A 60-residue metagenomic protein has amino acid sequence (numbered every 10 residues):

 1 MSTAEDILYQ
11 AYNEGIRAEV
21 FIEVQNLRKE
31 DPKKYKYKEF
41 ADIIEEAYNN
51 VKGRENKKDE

Functional and structural regions predicted by a protein language model:
M1-E60: C-terminal alpha-helical interaction appendages
